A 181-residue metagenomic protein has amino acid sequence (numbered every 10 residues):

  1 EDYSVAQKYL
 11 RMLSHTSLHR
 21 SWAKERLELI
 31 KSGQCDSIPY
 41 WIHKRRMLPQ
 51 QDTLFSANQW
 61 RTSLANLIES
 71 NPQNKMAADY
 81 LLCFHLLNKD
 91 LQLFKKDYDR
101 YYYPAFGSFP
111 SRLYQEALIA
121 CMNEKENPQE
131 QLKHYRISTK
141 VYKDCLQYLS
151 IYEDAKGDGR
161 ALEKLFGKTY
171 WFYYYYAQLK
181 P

Functional and structural regions predicted by a protein language model:
E1-T53, E69-N88: Soluble catalytic regions of membrane-associated enzymes that act on cell-envelope and secretory-pathway components
Y3, H19-R20, Q92, P104-S108: Alpha-solenoid repeat scaffolds
S4-S14, S37-N66, Q92-Y102, N127-G159: Alpha-helical repeat scaffolds
H15-H19, S32, E69, Q73 (+5 more regions): Generic surface-pattern signal
Q34-C35, F109-S111: Short alpha-helix boundary/capping motifs
Y80-L81, L113-L118, Y174: Structural register within alpha-helical repeat arrays
L86, K95-D99, R112-E126: Mature extracellular/secreted ectodomains of secretory-pathway proteins
A161-P181: C-terminal non-catalytic accessory extensions
